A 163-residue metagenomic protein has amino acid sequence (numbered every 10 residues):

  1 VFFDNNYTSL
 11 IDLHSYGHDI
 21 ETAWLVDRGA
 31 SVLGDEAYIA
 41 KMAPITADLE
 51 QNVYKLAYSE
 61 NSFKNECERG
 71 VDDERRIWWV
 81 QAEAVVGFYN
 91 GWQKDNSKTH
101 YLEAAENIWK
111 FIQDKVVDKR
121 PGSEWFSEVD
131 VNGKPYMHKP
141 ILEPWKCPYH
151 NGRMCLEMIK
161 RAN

Functional and structural regions predicted by a protein language model:
V1-N163: Glycan-recognition and catalytic cores of secretory/periplasmic carbohydrate-active enzymes
